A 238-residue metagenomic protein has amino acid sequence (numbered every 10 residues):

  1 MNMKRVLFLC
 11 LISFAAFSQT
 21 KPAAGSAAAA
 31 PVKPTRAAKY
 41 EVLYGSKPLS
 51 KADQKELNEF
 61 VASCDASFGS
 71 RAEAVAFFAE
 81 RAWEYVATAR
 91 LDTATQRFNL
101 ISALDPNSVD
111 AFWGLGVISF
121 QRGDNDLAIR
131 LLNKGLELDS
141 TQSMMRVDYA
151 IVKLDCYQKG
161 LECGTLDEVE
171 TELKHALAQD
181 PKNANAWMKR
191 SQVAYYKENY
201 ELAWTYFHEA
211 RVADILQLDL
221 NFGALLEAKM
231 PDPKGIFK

Functional and structural regions predicted by a protein language model:
M1-P22: Bacterial Sec-dependent N-terminal signal peptides
Q19-T88: N-terminal leader/linker segments that initiate helical-solenoid repeat arrays
K21-P31, A37, A66, E73 (+2 more regions): Terminal, low-structured helical/coil segments at or just beyond the last alpha-helical repeat
P48-N58, V86-T95, G123-D126, E162-E170: Helix-turn-helix repeat elements of alpha-solenoid scaffolds
W83-E84, V109-N185: Alpha-helical adaptor scaffolds
T95, I129, C163, E170 (+2 more regions): Conserved positions within tetratricopeptide repeat
